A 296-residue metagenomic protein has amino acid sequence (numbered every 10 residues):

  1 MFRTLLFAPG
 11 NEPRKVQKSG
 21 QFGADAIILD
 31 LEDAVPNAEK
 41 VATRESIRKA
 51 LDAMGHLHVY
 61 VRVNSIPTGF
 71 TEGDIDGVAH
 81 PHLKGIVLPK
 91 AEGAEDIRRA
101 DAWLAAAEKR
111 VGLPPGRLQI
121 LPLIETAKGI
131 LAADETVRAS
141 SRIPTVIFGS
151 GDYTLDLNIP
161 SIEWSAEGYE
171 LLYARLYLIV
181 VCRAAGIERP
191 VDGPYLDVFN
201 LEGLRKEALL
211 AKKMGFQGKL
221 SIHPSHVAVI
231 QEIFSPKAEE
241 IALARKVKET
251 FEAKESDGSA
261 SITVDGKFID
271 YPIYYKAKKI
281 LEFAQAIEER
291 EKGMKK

Functional and structural regions predicted by a protein language model:
M1-K296: Expand to "…catalyze enediolate/carbanion chemistry for C-C bond making/breaking, isomerization, decarboxylation
